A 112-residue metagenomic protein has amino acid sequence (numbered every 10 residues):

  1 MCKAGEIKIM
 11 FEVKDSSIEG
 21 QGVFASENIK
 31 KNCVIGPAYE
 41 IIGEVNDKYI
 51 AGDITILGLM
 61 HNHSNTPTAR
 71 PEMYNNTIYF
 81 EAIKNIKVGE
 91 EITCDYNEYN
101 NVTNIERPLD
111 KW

Functional and structural regions predicted by a protein language model:
M1-W112: Conserved catalytic SET/PR domain of SAM-dependent protein methyltransferases, capturing the structural core that binds
